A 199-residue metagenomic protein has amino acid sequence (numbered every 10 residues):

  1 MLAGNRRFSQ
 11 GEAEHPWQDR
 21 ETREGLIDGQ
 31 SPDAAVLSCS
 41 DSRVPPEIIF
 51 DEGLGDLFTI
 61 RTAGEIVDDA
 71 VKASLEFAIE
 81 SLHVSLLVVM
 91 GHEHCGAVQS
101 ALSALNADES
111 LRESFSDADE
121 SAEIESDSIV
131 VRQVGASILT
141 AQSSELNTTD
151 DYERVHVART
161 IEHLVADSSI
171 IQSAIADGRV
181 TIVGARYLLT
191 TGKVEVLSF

Functional and structural regions predicted by a protein language model:
L2-G29, L54-G55, G64-V84, G96-F199: Divalent-metal-activated hydrolytic enzyme cores
S38-V44, A63-I66, H92-C95: Short glycine-enriched loops at secondary-structure junctions
R43-I60: Catalytic core of membrane glycerolipid acyltransferases/transacylases, capturing the structured, soluble-facing
V89: Conserved functional hotspot residues or short segments at active or partner-binding sites across diverse domains
